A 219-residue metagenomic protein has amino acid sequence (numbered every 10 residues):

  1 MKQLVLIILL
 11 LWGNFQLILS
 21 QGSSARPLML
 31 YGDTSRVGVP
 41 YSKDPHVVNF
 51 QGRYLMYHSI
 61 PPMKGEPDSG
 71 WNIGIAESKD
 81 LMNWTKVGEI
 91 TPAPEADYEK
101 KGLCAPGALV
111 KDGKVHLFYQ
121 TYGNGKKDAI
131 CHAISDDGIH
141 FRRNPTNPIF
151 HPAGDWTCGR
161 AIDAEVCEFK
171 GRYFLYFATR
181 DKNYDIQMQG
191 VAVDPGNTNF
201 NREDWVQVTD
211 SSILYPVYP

Functional and structural regions predicted by a protein language model:
M1-G22: Bacterial Sec-dependent N-terminal signal peptides
S20-K101, L109-I162, C167-P219: Beta-rich carbohydrate-recognition and catalytic domains
